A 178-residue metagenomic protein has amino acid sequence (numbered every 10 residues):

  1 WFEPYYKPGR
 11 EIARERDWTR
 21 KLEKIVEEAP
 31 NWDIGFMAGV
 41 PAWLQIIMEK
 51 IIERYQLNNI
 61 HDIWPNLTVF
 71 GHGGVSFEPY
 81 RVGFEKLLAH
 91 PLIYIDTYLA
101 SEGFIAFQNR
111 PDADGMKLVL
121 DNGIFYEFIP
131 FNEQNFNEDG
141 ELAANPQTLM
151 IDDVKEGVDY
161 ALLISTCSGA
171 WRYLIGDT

Functional and structural regions predicted by a protein language model:
W1-T178: Active-site glycine/GP-rich loop and adjacent strand/helix microenvironment that borders small-molecule binding pockets
